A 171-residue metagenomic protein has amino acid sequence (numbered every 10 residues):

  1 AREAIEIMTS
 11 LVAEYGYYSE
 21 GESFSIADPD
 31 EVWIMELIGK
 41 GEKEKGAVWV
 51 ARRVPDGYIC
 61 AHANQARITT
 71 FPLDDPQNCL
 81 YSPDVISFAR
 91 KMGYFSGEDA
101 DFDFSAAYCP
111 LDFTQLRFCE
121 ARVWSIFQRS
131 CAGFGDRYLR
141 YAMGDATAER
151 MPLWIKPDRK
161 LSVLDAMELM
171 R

Functional and structural regions predicted by a protein language model:
A1, M35-R171: C-terminal, well-structured catalytic/ligand-binding subdomain of enzymes
A1-E22: A conserved hydrophobic secondary-structure block that centers on an alpha-helix together with its immediately flanking
T9-V12, V32, G46: Short alpha-helical segments and helix-capping/turn motifs at coil-helix boundaries
Y17-S19, I26, E44: Active-site-proximal structural scaffolding
E22-A27, E31-I34, W49-V50: Short beta-strand scaffold segments in enzyme catalytic cores
